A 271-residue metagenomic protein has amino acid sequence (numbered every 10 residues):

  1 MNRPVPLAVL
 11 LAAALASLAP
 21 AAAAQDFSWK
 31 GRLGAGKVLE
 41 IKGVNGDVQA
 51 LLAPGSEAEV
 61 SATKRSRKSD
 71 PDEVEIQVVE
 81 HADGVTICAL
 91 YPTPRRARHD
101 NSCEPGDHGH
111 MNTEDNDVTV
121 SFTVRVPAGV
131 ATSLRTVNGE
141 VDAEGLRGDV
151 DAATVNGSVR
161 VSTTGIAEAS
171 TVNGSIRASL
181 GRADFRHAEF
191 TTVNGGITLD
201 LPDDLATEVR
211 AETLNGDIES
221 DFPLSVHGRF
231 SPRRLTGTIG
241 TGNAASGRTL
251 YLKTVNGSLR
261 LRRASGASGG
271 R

Functional and structural regions predicted by a protein language model:
M1-R271: Intrinsically disordered, low-complexity terminal regions
